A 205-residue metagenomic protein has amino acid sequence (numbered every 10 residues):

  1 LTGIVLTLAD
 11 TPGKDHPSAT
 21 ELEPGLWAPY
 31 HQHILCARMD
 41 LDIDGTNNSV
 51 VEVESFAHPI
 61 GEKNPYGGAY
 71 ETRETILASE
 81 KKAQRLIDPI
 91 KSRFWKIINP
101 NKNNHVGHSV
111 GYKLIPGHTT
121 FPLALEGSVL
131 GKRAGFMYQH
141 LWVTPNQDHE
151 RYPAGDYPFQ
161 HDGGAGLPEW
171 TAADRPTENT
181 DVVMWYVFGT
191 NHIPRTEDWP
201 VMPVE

Functional and structural regions predicted by a protein language model:
L1-E205: Extended effector regions of multi-domain proteins
